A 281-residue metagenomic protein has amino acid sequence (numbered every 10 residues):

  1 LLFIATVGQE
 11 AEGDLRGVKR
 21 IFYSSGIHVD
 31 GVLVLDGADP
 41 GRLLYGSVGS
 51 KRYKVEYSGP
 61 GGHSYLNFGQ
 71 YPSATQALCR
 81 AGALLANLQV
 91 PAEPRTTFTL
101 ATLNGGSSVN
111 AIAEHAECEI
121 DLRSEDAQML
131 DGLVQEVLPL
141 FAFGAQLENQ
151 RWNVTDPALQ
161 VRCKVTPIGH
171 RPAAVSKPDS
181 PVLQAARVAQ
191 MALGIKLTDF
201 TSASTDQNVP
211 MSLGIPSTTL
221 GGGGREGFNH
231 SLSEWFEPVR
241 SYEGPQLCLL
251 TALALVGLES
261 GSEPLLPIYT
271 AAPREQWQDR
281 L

Functional and structural regions predicted by a protein language model:
L1-V48, V256, S262-R280: Acidic/histidine-rich catalytic neighborhood of metal-dependent amide-processing enzymes
D36, E56-P60, R123-E125: Solvent-exposed residues in well-ordered beta-strands and their adjoining turns, especially edge/terminal strands
P40, G69-L281: Metal-dependent amide/peptide-bond hydrolase catalytic core, centered on the "pita-bread" metallohydrolase fold
V48-S50, S212: Short, flexible loop/turn motifs enriched in small residues
K51-Y53, A116: Hydrophobic core residues within well-ordered beta-strands of beta-rich domains
V55, S64-F68: FAD-binding subdomain of flavoenzyme oxidoreductases
S58-H63, N229-L232: Glycine/charged-rich beta-loop-alpha catalytic/anionic-binding loops adjacent to active sites
